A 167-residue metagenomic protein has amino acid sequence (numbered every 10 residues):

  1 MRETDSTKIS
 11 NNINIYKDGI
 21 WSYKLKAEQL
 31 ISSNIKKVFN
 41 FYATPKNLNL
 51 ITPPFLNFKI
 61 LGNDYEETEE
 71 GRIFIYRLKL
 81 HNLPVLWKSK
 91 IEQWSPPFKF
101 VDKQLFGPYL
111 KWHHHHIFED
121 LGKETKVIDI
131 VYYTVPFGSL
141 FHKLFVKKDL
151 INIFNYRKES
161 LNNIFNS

Functional and structural regions predicted by a protein language model:
R2-Y65, E69: Hydrophobic ligand-binding cavity/cleft-lining segments
D5, Y16, K103-N152: Beta-strand/loop substructures that line and gate deep hydrophobic ligand-binding cavities in soluble
S22-L30, I73, L86, K99 (+2 more regions): Intrinsic-disorder/low-complexity, polar/charged segments enriched in Ser/Thr/Lys/Arg/Asp/Glu/Gln
A27-Q29, W87-Q93, Q104, H113-D120: Hydrophobic/aromatic beta-strand elements that line small-molecule binding cavities or substrate pockets in beta-rich
I31, L78, V131-Y133: Hydrophobic beta-strand positions in extracellular immunoglobulin-like domains
I35-K36, E92-F98, I117-K126: A short, structured loop/turn motif at beta-sheet edges
N49, K59-F106, E159-N166: Glycine-rich portal/gate segments that line the openings of hydrophobic small-molecule binding cavities
N152-S160: A non-catalytic, amphipathic alpha-helix used as a structural packing/dimerization or gating element in enzyme scaffolds
